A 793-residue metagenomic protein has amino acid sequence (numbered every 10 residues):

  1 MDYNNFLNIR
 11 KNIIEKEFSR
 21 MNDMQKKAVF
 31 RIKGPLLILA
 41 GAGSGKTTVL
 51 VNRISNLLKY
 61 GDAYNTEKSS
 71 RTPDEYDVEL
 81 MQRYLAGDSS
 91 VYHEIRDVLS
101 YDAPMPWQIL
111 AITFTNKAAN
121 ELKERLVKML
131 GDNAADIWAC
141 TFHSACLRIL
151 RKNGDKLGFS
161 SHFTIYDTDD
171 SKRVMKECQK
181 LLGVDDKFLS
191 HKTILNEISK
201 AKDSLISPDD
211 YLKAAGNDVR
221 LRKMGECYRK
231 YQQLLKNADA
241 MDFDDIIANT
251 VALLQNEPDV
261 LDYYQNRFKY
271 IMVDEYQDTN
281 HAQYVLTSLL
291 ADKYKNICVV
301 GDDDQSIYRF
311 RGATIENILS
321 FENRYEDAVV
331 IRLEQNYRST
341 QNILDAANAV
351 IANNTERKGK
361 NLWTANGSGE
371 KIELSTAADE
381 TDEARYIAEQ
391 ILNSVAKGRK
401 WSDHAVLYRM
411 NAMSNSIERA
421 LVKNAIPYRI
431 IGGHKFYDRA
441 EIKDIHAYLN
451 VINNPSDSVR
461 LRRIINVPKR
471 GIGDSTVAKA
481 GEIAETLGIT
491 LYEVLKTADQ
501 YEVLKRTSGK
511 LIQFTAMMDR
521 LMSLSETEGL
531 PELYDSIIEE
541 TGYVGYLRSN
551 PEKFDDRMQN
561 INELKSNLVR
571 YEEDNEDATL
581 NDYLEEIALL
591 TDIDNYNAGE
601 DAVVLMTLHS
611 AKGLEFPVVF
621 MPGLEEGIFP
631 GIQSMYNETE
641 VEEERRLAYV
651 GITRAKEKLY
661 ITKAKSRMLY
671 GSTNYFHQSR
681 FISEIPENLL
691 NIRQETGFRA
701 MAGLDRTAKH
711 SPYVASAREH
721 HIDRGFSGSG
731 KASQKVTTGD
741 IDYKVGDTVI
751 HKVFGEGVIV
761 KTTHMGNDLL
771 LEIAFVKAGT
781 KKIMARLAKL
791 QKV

Functional and structural regions predicted by a protein language model:
M1-S161, I165, A238, D262 (+2 more regions): P-loop NTPase Walker
D2-R20, L36-L39, S55-T66, Y76-L99 (+2 more regions): Conserved RecA-like helicase ATPase core segment that couples NTP binding/hydrolysis to strand translocation
R20, D77, Y84-I95, F142-C146 (+4 more regions): Conserved helicase/translocase P-loop NTPase motor core
A28, I32, F114, A134-I137 (+5 more regions): ATP-hydrolysis module of ASCE/P-loop NTPase motor domains, specifically the Walker B Asp-Glu catalytic pair
F30, Y101-P106, L254-I271, L290-K293: Short basic/glycine-enriched coil/helix segment immediately N-terminal to the Walker B
S44-L50, S70, E79, Y84-D102 (+7 more regions): Helicase P-loop NTPase motor core
N217, K400, S414-I426, R439 (+2 more regions): Conserved helicase C-terminal RecA-like lobe
R548, G623-K782, L787-V793: C-terminal accessory regions
